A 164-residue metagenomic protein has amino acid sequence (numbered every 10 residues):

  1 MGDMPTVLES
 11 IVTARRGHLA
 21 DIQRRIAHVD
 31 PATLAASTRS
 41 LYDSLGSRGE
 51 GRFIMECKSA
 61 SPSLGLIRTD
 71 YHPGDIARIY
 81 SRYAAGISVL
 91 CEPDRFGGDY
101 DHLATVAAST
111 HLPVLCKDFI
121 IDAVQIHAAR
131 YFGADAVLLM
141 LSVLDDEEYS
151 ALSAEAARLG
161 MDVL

Functional and structural regions predicted by a protein language model:
M1-V114, I121-V124, D146, E155-L164: Conserved N-terminal beta1-alpha1 strand-loop-helix module at the mouth
Y83, G133-D135: Active-site-proximal glycine-rich helix-loop-beta segment
L103-A104, A128, A136: Extended, folded domain segments that form the structural surfaces/walls around functional sites
P113-L115, A136-L141: Short hydrophobic/aromatic-enriched beta-strand-loop microsegments
I121-G133: Catalytic cores of alpha/beta
Y149-A151: A short secondary-structure junction signal
